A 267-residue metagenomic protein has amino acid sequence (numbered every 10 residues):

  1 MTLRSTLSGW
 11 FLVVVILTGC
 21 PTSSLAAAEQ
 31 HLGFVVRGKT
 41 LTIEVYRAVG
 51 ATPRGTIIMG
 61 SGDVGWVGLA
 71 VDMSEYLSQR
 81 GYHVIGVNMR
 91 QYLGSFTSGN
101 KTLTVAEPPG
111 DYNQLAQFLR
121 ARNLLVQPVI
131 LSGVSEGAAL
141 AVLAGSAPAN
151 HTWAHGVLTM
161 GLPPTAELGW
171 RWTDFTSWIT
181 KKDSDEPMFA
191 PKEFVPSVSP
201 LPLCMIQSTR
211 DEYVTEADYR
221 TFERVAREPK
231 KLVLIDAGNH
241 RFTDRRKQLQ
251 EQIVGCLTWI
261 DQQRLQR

Functional and structural regions predicted by a protein language model:
L25-T52: N-terminal cap/lid segment of alpha/beta-hydrolase-fold proteins
G50-R80, G86: Short, surface-exposed "cap/lid" segments of acyl-processing enzymes
Q91-Y92, I235-F242: Histidine-bearing beta->alpha loop at or near hydrolase active sites
K101-N123: Alpha/beta-hydrolase active-site loop
F118-T180, E186: Primarily recognizes the serine-hydrolase "nucleophile elbow" in alpha/beta-hydrolase and SGNH/GDSL folds
A190, T215-E223: Short alpha-helix in the alpha/beta-hydrolase fold that links the catalytic acid
V198, M205-Q207: Short beta-strand/loop motif that positions the catalytic acidic residue of the alpha/beta-hydrolase fold
R210-V214, R241: Acidic catalytic loop of the alpha/beta-hydrolase fold
